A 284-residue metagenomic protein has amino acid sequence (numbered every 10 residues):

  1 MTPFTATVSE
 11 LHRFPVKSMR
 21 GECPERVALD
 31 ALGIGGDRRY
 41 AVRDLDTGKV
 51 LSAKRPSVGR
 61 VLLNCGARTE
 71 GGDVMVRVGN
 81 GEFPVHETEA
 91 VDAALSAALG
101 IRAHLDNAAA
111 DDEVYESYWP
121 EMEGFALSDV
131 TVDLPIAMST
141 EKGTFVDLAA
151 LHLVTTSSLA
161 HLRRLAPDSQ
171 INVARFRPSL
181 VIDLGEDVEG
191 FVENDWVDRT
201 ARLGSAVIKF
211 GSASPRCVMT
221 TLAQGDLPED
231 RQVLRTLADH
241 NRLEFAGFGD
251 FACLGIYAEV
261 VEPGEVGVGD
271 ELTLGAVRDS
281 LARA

Functional and structural regions predicted by a protein language model:
M1-A284: Metal-cofactor-dependent catalytic cores
